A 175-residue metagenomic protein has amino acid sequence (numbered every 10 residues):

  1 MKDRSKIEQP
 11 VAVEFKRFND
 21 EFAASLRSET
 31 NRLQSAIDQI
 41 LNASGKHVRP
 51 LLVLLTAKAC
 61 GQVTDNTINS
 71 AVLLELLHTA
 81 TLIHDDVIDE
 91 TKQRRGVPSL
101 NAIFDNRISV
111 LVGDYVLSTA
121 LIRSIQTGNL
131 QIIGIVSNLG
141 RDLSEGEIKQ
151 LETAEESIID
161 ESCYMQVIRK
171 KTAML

Functional and structural regions predicted by a protein language model:
M1-A24: N-terminal amphipathic/basic leader segments beginning at the initiator methionine
K16, A23-L175: Mg2+-dependent prenyl diphosphate-binding active-site environment of isoprenoid biosynthetic enzymes
